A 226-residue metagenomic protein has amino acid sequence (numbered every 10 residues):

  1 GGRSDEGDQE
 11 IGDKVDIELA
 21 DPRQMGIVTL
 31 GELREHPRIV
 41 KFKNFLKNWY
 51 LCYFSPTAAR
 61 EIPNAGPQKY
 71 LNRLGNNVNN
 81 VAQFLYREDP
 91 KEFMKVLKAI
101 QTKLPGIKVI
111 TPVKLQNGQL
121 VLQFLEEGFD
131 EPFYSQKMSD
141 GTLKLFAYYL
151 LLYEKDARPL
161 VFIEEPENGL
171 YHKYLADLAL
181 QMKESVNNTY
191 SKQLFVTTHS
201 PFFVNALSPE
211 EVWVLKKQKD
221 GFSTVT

Functional and structural regions predicted by a protein language model:
G1, L145-Y148, Q181, T197: Phosphate-binding glycine-rich loops of NTP-binding sites
G1-K98: Electropositive, glycine-dotted interaction segments that contact anionic polymers or phosphate-rich ligands
F42-N48, L150-Y153, L180: Short, Φ-rich (hydrophobic/aromatic) sequence segments
V81, D130-Y134, S223: Short small-residue beta-strand/loop micro-motif enriched in glycine and branched aliphatics
M94, K98-Y153, L160-L175: Conserved ABC ATPase signature
L152-K155, S185: Hydrophobic helix-cap positions at the C-terminus of alpha-helices in RecA-like/P-loop ATPase nucleotide-binding cores
R158-L160, Q193: Residue-level preference for the first positions of well-ordered beta-strands
A176-T226: C-terminal lobe/lid and adjacent interdomain/linker elements of RecA-like ASCE P-loop ATPase modules
